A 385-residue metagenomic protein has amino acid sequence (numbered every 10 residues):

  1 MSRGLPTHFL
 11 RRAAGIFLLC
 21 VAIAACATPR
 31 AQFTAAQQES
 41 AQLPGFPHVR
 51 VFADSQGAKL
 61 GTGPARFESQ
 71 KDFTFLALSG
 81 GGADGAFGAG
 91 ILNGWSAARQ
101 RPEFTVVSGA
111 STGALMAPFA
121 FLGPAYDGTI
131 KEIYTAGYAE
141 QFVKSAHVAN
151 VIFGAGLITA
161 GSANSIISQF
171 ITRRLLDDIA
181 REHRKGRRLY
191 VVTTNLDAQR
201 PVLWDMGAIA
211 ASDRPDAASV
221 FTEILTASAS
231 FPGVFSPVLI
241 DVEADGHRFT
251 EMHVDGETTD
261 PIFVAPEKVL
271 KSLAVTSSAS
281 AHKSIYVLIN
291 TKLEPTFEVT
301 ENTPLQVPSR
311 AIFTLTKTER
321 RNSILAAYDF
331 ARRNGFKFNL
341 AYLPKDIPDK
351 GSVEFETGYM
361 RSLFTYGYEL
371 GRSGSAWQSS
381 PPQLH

Functional and structural regions predicted by a protein language model:
S2-A14: Bacterial N-terminal signal peptides that target proteins for export
A22-A25: C-terminal motif of bacterial Sec signal peptides marking the signal peptidase cleavage site
A27-V106, F121-H385: Patatin-like phospholipase
A83, S111-T112: Active-site loop->helix "elbow" adjoining a glycine-rich segment at hydrolase catalytic centers
M116-F119: Hydrolases whose catalytic domains are alpha/beta-hydrolase-1, hotdog thioesterase, or metallo-beta-lactamase-like
